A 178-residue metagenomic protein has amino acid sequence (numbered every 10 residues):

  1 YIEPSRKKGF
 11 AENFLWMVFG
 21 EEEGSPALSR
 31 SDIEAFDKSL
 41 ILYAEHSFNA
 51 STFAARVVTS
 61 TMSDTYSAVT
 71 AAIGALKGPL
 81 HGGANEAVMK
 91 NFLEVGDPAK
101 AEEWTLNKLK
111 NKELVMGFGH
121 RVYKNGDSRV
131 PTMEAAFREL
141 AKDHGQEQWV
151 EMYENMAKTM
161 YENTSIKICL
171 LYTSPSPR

Functional and structural regions predicted by a protein language model:
Y1-A68, A75, K90-E94, A99-L170: Accessory "access/gating" subregions that flank catalytic or transport cores
A84-V88: Extended, hydrophobic alpha-helical segments in both membrane/secreted and soluble proteins
Y172-P177: Conserved small/polar residues in nucleotide/adenosyl-binding loops
